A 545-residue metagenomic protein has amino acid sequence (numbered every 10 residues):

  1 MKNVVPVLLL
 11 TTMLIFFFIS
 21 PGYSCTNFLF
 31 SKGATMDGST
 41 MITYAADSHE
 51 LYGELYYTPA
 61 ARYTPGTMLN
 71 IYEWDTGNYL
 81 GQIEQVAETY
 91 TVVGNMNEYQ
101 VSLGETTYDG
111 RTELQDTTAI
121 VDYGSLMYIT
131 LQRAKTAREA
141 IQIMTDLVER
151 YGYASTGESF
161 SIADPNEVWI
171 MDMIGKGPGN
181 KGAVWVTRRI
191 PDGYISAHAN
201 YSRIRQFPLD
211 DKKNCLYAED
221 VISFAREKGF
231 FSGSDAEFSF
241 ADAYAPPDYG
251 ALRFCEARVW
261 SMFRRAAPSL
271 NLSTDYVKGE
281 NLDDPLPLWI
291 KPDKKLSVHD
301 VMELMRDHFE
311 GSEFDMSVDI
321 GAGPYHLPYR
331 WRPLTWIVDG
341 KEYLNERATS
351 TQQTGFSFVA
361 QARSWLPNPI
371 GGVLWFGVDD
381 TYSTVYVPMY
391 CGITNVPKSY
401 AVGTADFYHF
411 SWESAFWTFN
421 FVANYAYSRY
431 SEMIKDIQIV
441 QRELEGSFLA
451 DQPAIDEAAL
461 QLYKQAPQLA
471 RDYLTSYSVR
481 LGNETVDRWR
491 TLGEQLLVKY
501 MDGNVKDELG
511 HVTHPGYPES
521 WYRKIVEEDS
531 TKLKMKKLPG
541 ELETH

Functional and structural regions predicted by a protein language model:
M1-L9: Bacterial N-terminal signal peptides that target proteins for export
L8-F18: Bacterial N-terminal signal peptides
S24-Y123, I143-L296: A contiguous strand-loop segment
M127-R133: Short, well-ordered beta-strand elements within core beta-sheets of diverse protein domains
F224-G377: Glycine-rich, aromatic-lined ligand/substrate-binding cores of catalytic and carbohydrate-binding domains
A322-Q461: Substrate-recognition/cap regions that form aromatic- and gly/pro-loop-enriched pockets for small-molecule ligands
V440-H545: Histidine-centered catalytic/metal-binding microenvironments
